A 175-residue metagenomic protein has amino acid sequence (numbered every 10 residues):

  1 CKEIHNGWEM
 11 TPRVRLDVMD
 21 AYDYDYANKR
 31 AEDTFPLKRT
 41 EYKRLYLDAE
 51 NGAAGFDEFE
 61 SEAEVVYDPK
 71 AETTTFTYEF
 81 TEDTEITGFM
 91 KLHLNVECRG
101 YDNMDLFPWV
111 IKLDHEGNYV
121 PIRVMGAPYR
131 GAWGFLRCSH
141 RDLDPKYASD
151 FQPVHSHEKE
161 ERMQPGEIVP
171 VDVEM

Functional and structural regions predicted by a protein language model:
C1-M175: C-terminal, loop-rich substrate-recognition/catalytic regions characterized by aromatic stacking residues
